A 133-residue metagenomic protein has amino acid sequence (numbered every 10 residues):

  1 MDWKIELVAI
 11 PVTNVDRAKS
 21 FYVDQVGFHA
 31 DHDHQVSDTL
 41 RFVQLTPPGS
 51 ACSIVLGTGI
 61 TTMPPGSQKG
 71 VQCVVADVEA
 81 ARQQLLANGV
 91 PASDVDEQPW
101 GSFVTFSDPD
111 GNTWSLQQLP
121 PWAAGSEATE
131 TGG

Functional and structural regions predicted by a protein language model:
M1-K19, Q68-V71, P120-G133: N-terminal beta-strand motif that seeds the catalytic metal site of vicinal oxygen chelate
D2-W3, A9-C52, A87: Core segments of cupin and vicinal oxygen chelate
K4-T13, V43-P48, T61-N88, S102-S115: Vicinal oxygen chelate
Q35-S37, T62-M63, E97-Q98: A short beta-turn/loop motif at secondary-structure boundaries
A51, I60-T62, W122: Active-site/binding-pocket entry motifs
I54-L56: Transmembrane beta-strand segments that form the barrel wall of outer-membrane beta-barrel proteins
G89-S93: A common structural junction motif
